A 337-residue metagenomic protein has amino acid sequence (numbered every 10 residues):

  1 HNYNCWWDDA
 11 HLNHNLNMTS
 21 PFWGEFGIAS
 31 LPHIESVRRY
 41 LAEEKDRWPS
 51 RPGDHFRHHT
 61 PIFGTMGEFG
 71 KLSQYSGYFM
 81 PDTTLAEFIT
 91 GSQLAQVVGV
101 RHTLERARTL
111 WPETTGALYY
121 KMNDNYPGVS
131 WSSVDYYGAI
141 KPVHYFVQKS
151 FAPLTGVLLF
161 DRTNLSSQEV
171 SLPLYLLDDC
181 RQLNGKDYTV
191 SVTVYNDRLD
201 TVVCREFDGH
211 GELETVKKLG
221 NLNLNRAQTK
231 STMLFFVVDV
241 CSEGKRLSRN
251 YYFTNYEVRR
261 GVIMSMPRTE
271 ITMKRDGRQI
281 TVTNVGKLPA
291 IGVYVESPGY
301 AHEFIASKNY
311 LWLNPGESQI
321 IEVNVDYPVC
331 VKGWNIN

Functional and structural regions predicted by a protein language model:
N2-K186: Substrate-binding clefts and catalytic carboxylate motifs of secreted carbohydrate-active enzymes
L154-E169, F253-D276: Extracellular ectodomain segments of secreted/surface proteins
G156-L158, T163-S167, Q182-Y188, K217 (+6 more regions): A structural signal for the main folded, soluble domain(s) of proteins
V170-D178, D276-P289: Short beta-strand elements of extracellular/lumenal beta-sandwich folds
D178, T215-P267, V325-N337: Terminal connector regions
C180-R198, V285-E303: Short acidic, flexible loop segments centered on an aromatic residue
Y188-V190, Y195-L234, A301-Y327: Intrinsically disordered, low-complexity Pro/Gly/Ser/Thr-rich segments with frequent PxxP/GP/PP motifs and embedded
L247-N250, T254-G261, G292-S318: Intrinsically disordered, low-complexity Ser/Thr/Gly-rich stretches
